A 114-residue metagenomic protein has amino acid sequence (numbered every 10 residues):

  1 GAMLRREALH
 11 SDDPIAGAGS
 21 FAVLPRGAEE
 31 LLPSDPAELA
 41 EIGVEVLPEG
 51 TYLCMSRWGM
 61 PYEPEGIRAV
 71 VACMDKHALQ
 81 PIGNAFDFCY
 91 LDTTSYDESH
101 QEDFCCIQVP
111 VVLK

Functional and structural regions predicted by a protein language model:
G1-K114: A solvent-exposed interaction/effector surface
